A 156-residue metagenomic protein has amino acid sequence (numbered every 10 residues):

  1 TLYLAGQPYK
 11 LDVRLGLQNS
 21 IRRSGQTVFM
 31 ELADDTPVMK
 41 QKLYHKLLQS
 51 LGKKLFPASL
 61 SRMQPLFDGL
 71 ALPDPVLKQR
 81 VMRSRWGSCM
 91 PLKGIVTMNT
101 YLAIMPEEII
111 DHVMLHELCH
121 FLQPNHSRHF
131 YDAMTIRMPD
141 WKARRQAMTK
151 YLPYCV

Functional and structural regions predicted by a protein language model:
T1-D111, F121-V156: Active-site-proximal or metal-binding-adjacent scaffold patches in catalytic folds
M114: Walker B beta-strand of ABC/ABC-like P-loop ATPase nucleotide-binding domains, specifically the conserved hydrophobic
E117: Walker B catalytic acidic pair
